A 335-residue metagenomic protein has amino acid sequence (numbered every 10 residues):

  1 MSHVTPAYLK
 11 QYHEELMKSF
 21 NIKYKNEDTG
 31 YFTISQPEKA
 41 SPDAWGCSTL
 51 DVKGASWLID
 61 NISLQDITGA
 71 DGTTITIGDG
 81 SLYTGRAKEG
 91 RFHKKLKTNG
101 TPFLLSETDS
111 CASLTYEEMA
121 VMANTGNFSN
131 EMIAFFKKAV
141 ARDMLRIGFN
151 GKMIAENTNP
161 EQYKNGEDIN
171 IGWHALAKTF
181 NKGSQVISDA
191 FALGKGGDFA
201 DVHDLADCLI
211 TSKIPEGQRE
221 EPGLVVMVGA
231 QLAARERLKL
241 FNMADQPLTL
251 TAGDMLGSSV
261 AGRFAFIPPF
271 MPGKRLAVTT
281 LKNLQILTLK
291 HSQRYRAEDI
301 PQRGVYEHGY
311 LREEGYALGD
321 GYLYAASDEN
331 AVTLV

Functional and structural regions predicted by a protein language model:
M1-S48, K53, L58, D168-L193 (+2 more regions): Sequence/fold signature of self-assembling virion shell proteins
V4-A7, S63-A87, R142, R146-I154 (+2 more regions): Signature of extracytoplasmic/envelope-associated structural regions
G30-S113, G166, N170-G172: Assembly/oligomerization interface modules of large self-assembling protein complexes
Y116-L205: Alpha-helical scaffold segments that mediate packing/assembly in large oligomeric complexes
M153-N157, G223-L232: A glycine-rich phosphate-binding loop feature that marks nucleotide/adenosyl-phosphate handling sites
V202-I214: Phosphate-interacting basic helix/loop segments used at nucleotide- and nucleic-acid interfaces
D207, G217, L224-V226: Amphipathic interfacial helices
I214-R219, G257: Short, conserved, surface-exposed binding loops centered on an aromatic residue
